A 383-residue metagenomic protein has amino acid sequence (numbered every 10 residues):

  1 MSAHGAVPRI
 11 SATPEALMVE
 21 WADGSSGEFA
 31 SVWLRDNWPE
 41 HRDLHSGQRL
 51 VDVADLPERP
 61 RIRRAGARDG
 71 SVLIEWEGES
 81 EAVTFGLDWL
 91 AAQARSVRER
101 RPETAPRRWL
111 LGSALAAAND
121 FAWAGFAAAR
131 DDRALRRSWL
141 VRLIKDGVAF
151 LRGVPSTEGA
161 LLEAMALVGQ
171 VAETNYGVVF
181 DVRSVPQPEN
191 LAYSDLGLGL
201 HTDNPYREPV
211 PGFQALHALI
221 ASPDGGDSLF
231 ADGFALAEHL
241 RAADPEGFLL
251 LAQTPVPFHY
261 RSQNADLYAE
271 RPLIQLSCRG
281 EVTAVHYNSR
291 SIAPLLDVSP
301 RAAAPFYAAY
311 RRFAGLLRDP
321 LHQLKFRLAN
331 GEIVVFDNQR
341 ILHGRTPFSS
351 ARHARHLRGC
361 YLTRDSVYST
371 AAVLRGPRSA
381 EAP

Functional and structural regions predicted by a protein language model:
M1-D131: Motif-centric detector for short Cys/His coordination patterns
S2, R100-S138, R142-V148, G153 (+1 more regions): Active-site environment of non-heme Fe oxygenases that use a 2-His-1-carboxylate facial triad
